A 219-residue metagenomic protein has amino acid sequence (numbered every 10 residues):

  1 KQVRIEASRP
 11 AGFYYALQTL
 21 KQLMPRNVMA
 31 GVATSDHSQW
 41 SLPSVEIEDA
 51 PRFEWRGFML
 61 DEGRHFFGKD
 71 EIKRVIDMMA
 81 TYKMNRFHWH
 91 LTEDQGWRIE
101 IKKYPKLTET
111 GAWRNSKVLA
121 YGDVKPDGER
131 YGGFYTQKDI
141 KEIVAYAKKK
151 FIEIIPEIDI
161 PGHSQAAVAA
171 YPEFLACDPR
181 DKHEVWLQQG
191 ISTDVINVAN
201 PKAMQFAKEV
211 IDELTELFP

Functional and structural regions predicted by a protein language model:
K1-F206, V210-P219: Feature activates predominantly on carbohydrate-active enzymes
